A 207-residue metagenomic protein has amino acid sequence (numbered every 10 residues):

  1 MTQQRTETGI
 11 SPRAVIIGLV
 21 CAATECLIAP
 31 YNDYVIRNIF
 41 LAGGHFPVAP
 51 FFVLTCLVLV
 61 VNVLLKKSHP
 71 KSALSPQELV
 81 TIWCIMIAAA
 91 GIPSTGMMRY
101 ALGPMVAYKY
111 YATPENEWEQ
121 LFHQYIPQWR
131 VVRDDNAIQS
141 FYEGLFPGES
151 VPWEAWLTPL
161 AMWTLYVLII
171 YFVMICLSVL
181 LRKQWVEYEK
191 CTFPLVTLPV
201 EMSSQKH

Functional and structural regions predicted by a protein language model:
Q3-H207: Transmembrane-helix bundle segments that line or gate the permeation/cavity pathway in multi-pass membrane proteins
